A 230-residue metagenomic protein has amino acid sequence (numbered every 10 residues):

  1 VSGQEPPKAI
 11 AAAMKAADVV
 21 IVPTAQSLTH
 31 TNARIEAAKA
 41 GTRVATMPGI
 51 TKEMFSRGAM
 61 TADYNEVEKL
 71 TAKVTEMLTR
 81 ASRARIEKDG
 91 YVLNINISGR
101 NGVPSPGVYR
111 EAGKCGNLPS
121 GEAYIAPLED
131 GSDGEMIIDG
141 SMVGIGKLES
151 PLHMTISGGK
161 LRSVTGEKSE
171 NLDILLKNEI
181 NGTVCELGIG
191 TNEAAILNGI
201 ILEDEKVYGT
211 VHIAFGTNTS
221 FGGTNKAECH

Functional and structural regions predicted by a protein language model:
V1-E149, S157, T165, N178: Active-site bordering "gate/hinge" segments that shape substrate access to catalytic or cofactor-binding pockets
E36-K39, R100-G102, L152-T155, E170-N171 (+2 more regions): Short, solvent-exposed amphipathic alpha-helical segments in soluble enzyme and RNA/protein-processing domains
A81, D133, P151, V184 (+1 more regions): Short, surface-exposed beta-edge/turn micro-motifs
V103, G144-G146, S169, N192-L197 (+1 more regions): Residues in flexible loops and secondary-structure boundaries
L148-P151, G166-K177, I201-L202, N225-A227: Composition- and surface-driven signal marking solvent-exposed, interaction-prone regions in large proteins
S157-A195: A beta-strand-loop signature enriched in Asp, Gly, Thr, and Trp that corresponds to the sialidase/neuraminidase Asp-box
N181-H230: Cysteine/selenocysteine-centered motifs that mediate thiol-based redox chemistry or coordinate metal-sulfur cofactors
